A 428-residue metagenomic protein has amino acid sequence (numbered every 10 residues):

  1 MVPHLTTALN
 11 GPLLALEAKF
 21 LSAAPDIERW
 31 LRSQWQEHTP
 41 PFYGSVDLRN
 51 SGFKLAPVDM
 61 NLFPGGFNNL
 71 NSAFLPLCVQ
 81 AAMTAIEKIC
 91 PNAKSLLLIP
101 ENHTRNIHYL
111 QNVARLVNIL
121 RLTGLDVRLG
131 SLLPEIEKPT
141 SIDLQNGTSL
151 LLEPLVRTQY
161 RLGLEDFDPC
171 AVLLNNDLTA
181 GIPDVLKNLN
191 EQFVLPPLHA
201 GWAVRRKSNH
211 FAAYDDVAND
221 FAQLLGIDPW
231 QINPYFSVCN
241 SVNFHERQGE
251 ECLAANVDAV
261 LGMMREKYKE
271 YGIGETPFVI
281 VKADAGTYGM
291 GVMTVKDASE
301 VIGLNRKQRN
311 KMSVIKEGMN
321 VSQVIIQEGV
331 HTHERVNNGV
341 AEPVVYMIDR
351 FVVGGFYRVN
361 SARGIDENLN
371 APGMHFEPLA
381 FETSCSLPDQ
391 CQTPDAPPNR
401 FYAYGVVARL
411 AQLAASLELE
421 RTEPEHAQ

Functional and structural regions predicted by a protein language model:
M1-Q428: Preference for protein termini
